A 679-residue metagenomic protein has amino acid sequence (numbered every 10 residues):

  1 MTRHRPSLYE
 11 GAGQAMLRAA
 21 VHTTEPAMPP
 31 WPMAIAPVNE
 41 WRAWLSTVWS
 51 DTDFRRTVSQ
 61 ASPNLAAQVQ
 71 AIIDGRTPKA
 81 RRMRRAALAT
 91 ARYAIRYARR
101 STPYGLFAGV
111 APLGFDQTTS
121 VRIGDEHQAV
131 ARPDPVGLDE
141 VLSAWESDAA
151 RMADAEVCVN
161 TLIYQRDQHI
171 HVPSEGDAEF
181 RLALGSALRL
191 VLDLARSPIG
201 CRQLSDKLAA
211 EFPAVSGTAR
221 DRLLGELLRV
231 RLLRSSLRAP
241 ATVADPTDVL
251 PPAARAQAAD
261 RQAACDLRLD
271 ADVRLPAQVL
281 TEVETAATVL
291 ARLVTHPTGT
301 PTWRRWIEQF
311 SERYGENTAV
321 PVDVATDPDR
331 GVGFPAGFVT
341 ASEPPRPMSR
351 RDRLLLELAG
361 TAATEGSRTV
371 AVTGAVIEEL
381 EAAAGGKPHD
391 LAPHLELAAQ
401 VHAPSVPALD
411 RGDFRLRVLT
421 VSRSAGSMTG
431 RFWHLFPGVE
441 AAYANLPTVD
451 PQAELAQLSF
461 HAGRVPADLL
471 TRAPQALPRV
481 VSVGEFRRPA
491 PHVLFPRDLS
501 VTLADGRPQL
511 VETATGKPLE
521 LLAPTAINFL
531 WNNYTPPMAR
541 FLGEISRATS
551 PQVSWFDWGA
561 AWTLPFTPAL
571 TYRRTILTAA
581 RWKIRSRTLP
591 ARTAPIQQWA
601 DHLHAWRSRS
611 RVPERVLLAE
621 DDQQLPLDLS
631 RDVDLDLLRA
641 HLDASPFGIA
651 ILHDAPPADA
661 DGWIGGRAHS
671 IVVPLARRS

Functional and structural regions predicted by a protein language model:
M1-R132, S186, L194, G217-L477 (+3 more regions): Type-3 copper protein
A129-E179: Long, low-complexity, charged/polar intrinsically disordered regions in eukaryotic proteins
L138-A149, V465-P489: Short, basic/low-complexity N-terminal boundary segments at the transition from targeting/disordered tails
M152, N160, R487-A490, P496-S500: Generic recognition of flexible, low-complexity loop/linker segments
S174-E175, A183, A187-D193, D206 (+1 more regions): Catalytic cores of nucleotide-enabled group-transfer and carboxylate-activating enzymes in metabolic and assembly-line
D177-A183, T515-S546: Extended active-site and interfacial segments that coordinate phosphate-rich ligands in large catalytic machineries
D193-Q203, K207, P213: Short capping segments at the starts of secondary-structure elements
Y534-P626: Acidic, serine/threonine- and proline-rich low-complexity intrinsically disordered segments
